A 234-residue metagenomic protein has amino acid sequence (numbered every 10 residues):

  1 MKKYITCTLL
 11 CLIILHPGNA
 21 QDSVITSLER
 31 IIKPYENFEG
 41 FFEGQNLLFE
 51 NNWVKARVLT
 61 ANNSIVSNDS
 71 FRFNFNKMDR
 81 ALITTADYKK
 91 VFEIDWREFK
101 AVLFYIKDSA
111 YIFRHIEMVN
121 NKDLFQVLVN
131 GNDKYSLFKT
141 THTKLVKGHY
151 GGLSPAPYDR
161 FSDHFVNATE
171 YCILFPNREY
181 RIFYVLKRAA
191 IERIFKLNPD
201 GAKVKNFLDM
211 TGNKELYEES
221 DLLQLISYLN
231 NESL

Functional and structural regions predicted by a protein language model:
Y4-I14: Sec-dependent N-terminal signal peptides
C11-L12, N19-Y35, G212-L223, S233: Charged/polar interaction segments and conserved charged motifs
N19-N74: General N-terminal leader/first-domain-start detector
S23, N37, R97-A101, A190-R193 (+2 more regions): Exposed alpha-helical structural elements
L59-L186: Aromatic-patch recognition
L186-K187, E218: Intrinsic-disorder/low-complexity, polar/charged segments
E192-L234: Long, compositionally biased interface segments
